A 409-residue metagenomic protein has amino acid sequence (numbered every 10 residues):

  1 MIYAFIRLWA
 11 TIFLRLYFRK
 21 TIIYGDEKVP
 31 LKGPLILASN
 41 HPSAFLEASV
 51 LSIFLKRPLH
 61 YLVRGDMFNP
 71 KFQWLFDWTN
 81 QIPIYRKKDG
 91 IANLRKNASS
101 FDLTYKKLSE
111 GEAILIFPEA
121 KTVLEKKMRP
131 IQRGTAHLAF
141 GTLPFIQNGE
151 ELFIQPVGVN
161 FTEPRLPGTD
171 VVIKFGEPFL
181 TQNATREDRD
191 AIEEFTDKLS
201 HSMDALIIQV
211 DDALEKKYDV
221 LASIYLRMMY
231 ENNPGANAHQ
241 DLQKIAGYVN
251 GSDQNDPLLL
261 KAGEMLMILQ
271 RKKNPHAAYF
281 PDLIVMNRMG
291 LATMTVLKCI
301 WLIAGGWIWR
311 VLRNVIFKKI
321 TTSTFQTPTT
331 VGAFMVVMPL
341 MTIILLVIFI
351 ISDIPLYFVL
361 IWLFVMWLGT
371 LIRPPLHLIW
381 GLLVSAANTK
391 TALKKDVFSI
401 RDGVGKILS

Functional and structural regions predicted by a protein language model:
A4-F5, G25, V29-N93, W309-T324 (+1 more regions): Catalytic core of membrane glycerolipid acyltransferases/transacylases, capturing the structured, soluble-facing
F5-F13, F72-L75, T135, F195 (+2 more regions): Hydrophobic alpha-helical segments of integral membrane proteins, encompassing both true transmembrane helices
I12-G33, I400-L408: A short, well-structured juxtamembrane/interface segment
L16-T21, I303-K318, S385-D396, L408-S409: Low-complexity, charge- and small-residue-enriched intrinsically disordered regions
R19, H41, L94-A98: A conditional alpha-helix N-cap/helix-loop micro-motif detector
N93-V285, V359-S409: Non-catalytic C-terminal accessory region of glycerolipid acyltransferases and related lyso-lipid remodeling enzymes
M286-V311, T324-H377: Alpha-helical bilayer-embedded segments of polytopic membrane proteins, i.e., transmembrane/intramembrane helices
